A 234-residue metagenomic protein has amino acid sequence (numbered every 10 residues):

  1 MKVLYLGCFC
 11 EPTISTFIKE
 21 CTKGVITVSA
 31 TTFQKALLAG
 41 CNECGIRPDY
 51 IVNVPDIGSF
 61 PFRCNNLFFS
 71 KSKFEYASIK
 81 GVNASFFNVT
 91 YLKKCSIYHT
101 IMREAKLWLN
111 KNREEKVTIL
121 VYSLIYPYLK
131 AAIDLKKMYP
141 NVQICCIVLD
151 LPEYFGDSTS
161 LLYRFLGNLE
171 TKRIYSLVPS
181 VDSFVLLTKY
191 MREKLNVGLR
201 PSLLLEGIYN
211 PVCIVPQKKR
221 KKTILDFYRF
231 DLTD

Functional and structural regions predicted by a protein language model:
M1-F69, E114-E115, S183: N-terminal subdomain of nucleotide-sugar transferases
K2-G7, T118-L120, L135-G156, F184: Active-site proximal beta-strand in glycosyltransferases
L4-L6, K218-D234: Conserved donor-binding/catalytic core segment of Leloir-type glycosyltransferases
S29, Q143, E153-S176, P211: Nucleotide-sugar donor phosphate/pyrophosphate-binding loop at the beta->alpha transition of glycosyltransferases
K35-A39, D134-M138, P152, R164-F184: Membrane-proximal helix-turn-helix segments that form the acceptor-binding/catalytic region of lipid-linked
Y50-K116: A conserved catalytic-core segment of Leloir-type glycosyltransferases
L107-Y128, P140-C145: Short N-terminal targeting/anchoring amphipathic segment
T171-Q217, F227: Donor nucleotide-sugar binding/catalytic pocket of nucleotide-sugar-dependent glycosyltransferases
